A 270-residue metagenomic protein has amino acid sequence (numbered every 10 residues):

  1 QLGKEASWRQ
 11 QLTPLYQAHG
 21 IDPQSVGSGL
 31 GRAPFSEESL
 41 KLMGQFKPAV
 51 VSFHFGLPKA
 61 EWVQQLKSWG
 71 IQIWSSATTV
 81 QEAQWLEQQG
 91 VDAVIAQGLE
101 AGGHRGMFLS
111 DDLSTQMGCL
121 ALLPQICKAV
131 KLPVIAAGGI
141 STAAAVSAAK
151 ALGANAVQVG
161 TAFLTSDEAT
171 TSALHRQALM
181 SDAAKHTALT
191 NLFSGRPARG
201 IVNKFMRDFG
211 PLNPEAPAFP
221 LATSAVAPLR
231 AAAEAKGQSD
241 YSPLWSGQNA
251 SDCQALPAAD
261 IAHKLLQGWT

Functional and structural regions predicted by a protein language model:
Q1-A129, L265: Active-site entrance/lid segments in N-terminal catalytic domains of soluble metabolic enzymes
L2-R9, T13-Y16, H104-L109, L113-I135 (+1 more regions): Conserved active-site-proximal phosphate/metal-binding subdomains
